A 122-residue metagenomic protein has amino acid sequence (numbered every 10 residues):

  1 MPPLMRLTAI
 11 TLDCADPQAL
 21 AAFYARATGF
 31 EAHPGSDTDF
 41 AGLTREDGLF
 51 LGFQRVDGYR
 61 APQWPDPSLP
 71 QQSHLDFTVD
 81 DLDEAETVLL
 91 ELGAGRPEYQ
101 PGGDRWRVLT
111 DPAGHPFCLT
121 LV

Functional and structural regions predicted by a protein language model:
M1-P2, P65: A detector for short, charged/polar N-terminal pre-domain segments
P2-M5, T11-D57, E84-T87, E91-R105: Core segments of cupin and vicinal oxygen chelate
L43-D47, L109-P112, L121-V122: Active-site beta-strand termini and strand-to-loop segments that position acidic
G58-W64: A short, acidic/glycine-rich surface segment
P67-L89: Mid-chain, well-packed structural core segment of small domains
